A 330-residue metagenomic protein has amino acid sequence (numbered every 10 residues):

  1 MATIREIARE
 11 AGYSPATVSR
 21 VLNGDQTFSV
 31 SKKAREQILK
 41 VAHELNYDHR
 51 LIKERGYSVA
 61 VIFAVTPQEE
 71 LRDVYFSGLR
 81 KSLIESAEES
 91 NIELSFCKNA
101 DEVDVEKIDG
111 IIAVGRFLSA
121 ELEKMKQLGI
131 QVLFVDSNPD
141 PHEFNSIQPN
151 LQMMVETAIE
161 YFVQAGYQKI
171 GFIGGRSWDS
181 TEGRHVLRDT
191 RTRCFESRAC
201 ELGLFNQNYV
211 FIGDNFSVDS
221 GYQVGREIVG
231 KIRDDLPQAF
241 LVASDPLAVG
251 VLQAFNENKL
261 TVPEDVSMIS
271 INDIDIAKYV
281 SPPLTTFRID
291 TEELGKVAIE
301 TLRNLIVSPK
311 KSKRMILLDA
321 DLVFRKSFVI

Functional and structural regions predicted by a protein language model:
M1-R55: N-terminal helix-turn-helix DNA-binding module of bacterial transcription factors
A2, Y57-E160, Q164, G230 (+2 more regions): Alpha-helical recognition/docking segments in bacterial nutrient-uptake and carbohydrate-utilization systems
S19, R55-E70, K169-D179: Short beta-strand segments enriched in small/hydrophobic residues
A42, A87, A199, V229 (+2 more regions): Conserved hydrophobic residues forming the short capping helix/wall of the S-adenosyl-L-methionine
A60, K107-V114, G171-G174, F211 (+2 more regions): Periplasmic-binding protein-like
P67-F76, K98-N99, I147-T157, I173-C200 (+5 more regions): Hinge/beta->alpha junction and helix N-cap segments in small-molecule ligand-binding domains
G230-I330: Flexible loop/turn connectors
